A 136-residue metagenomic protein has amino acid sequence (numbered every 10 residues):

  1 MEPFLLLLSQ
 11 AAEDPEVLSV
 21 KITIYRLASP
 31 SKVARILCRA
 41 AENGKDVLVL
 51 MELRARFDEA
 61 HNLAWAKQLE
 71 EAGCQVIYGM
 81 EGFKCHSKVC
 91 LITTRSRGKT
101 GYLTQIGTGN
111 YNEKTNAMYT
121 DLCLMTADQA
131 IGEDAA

Functional and structural regions predicted by a protein language model:
M1-S19, R97-A136: Active-site cores of enzymes that catalyze phosphoryl transfer or operate on phosphate-rich substrates
A12, Y25, S29, F57 (+4 more regions): Catalytic cores of large soluble enzymes that bind and process phosphate-bearing ligands
D14-A72: Primarily the HKD phosphodiesterase
I22-I24, I36, I77, I92 (+2 more regions): Weak global preference for isoleucine
L50-L122: Phosphate/diphosphate-binding loops
